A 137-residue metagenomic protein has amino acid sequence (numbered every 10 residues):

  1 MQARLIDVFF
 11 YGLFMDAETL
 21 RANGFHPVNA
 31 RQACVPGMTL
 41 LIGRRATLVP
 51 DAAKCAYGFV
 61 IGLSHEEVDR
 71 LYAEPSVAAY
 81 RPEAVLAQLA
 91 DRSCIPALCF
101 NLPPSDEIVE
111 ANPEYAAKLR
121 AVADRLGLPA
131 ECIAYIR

Functional and structural regions predicted by a protein language model:
Q2-R137: Glycine-aromatic micro-motifs
